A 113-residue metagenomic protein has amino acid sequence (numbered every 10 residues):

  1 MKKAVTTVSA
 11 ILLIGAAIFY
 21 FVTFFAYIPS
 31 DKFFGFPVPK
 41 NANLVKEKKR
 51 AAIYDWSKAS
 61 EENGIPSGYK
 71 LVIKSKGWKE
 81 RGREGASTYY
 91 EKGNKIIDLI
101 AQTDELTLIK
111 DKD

Functional and structural regions predicted by a protein language model:
M1-K2, F34: Short N-terminal helix-initiation segments at or just after the protein's N-terminus
K3-T23: Hydrophobic membrane-insertion alpha-helices, especially the h-region of bacterial N-terminal signal peptides
S9-A10, T23-F24, G68, K79-E80: Alpha-helical interaction segments
L13, K49, Y69-I73: Intrinsically disordered, low-complexity regions enriched in Ser/Pro/Gly/Gln/His and often acidic
I18, F25, A52, S67 (+1 more regions): Intrinsically disordered, low-complexity segments enriched in small/polar residues
F21-K58: Compositionally biased P/S/T/G-rich terminal and signal peptide-adjacent segments that lie outside catalytic cores
K58-G64: Short, surface-exposed ligand-recognition loops at beta-strand->loop->(often short) alpha-helix junctions that present
Y69-D113: Structured, soluble extracytoplasmic/luminal domains of envelope-associated proteins
